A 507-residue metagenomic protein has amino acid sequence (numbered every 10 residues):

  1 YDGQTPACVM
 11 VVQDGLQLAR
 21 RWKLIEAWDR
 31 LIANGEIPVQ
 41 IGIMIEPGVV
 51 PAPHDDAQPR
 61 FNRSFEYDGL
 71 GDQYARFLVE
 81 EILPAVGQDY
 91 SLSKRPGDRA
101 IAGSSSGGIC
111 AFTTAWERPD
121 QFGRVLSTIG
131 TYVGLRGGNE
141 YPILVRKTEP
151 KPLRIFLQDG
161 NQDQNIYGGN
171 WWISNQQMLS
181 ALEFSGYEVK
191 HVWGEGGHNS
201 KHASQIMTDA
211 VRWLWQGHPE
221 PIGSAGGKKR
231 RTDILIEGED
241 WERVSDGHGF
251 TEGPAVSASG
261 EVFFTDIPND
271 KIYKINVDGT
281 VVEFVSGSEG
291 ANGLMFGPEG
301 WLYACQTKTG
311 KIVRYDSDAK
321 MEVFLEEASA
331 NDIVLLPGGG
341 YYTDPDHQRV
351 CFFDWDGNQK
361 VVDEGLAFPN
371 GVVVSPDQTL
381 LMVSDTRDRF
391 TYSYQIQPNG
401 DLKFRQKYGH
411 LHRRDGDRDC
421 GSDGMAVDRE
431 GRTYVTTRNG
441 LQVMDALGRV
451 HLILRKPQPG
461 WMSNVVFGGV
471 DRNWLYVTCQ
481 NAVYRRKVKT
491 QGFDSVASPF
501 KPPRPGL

Functional and structural regions predicted by a protein language model:
Y1-S224: Non-catalytic cap/lid and distal C-terminal segments of serine-dependent acyl enzymes
G223-D240, S495-V496, P503-R504: Blade/loop signatures of beta-propeller domains
D240-D246, T280-V285, A319-L325, N358-E364 (+2 more regions): A short beta-strand motif characteristic of beta-propeller blades
D246-E261, G287-Q306, G310-K311, F324-R349 (+4 more regions): Beta-rich, blade/repeat-based domains predominating in secreted/periplasmic proteins but also intracellular
E261-E283: Beta-propeller domains
P268, K308, D346-H347, R387 (+4 more regions): Residue-level signature of beta-propeller blades and closely related beta-rich strand-turn architectures in secreted
K271-Y273, K311-V313, R349-C351, F390-Y392 (+2 more regions): A short loop-to-beta-strand structural motif that recurs across blades of beta-propeller domains
Y394-D401, V488-S495: Short loop/turn segments immediately following beta-strands, especially the blade-tip and inter-blade linker loops
